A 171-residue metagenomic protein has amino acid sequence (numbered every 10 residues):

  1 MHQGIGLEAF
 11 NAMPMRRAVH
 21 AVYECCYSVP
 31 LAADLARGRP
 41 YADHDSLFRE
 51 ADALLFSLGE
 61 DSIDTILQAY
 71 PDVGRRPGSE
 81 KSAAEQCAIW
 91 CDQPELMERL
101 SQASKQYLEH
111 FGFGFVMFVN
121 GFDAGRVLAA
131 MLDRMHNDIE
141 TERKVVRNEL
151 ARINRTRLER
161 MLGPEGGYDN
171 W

Functional and structural regions predicted by a protein language model:
M1-Y107, R152-W171: Aromatic-anchored, charged helix-turn/loop surface patch used as a conserved interaction hotspot
F115: Polyanion-binding surfaces on beta-sheet-dominated domains and ring/shell assemblies
N120-G121: Short glycine-enriched loops at secondary-structure junctions
G125-W171: Long, amphipathic alpha-helical surface segments
